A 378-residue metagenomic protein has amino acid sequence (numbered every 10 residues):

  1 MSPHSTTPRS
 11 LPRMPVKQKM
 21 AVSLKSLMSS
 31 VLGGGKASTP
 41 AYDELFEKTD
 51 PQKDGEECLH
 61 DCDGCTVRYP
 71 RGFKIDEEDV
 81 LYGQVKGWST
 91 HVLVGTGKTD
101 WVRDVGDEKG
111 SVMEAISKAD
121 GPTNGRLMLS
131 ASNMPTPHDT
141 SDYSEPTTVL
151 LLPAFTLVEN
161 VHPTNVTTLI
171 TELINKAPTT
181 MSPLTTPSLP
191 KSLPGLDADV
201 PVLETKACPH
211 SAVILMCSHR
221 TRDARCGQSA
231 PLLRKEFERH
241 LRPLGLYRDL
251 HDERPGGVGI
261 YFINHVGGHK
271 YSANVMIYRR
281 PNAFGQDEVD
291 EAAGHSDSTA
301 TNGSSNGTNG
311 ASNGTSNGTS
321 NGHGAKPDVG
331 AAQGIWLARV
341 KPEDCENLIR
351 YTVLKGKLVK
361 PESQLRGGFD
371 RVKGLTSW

Functional and structural regions predicted by a protein language model:
S2-W378: Histidine/cysteine-enriched polar flanking segments
